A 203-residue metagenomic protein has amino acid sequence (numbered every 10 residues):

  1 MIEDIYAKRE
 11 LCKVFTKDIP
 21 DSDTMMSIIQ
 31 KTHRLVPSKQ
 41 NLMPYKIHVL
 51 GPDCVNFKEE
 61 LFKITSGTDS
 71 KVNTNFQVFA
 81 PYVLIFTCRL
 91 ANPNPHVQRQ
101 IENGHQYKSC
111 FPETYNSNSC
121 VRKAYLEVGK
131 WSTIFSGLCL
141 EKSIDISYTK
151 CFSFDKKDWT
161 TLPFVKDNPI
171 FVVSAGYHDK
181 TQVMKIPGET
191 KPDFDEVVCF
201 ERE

Functional and structural regions predicted by a protein language model:
M1-P95, T160-T161, V197-E203: N-terminal amphipathic, basic helical "cap/leader" segment at the start of enzyme domains
T32-R34, L84, H105-T160, V173: Small-aliphatic-rich amphipathic alpha-helix that forms the alpha element of a beta-alpha
L42-Y45, E141, I170: Short secondary-structure junction motifs
T74-Q77, V83, L162-K185: A glycine-rich helix N-cap at a beta->alpha junction
L90, F152-K156, Y177-D179: Acidic, glycine-rich active-site loops and adjacent beta-strand->loop/helix elements that engage anionic groups
P93, R99-Q106: Membrane-proximal bilayer-interacting regions
P95-R99, C151, M184-K185: A short secondary-structure junction signal
M184-E203: Phosphate/diphosphate-binding glycine-rich loops and adjacent basic-rich segments that engage nucleotide
